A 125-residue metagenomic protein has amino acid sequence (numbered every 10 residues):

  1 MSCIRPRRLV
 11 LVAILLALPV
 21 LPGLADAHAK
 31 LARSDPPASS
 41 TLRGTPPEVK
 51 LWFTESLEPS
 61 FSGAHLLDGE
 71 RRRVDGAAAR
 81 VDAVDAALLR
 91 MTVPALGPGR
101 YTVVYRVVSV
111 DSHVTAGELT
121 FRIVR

Functional and structural regions predicted by a protein language model:
S2-L11: Bacterial N-terminal signal peptides that target proteins for export
V12-V20: Bacterial N-terminal signal peptides
P22-L24: N-terminal signal peptide c-region/cleavage motif recognized by signal peptidases
D26-T45: N-terminal edge beta-strand
E48-W52, V110-R125: Extended, polar beta-sheet/loop recognition surfaces of beta-rich domains that mediate binding to diverse ligands
K50, E55-A77: Short, surface-exposed alpha-helix to beta-strand junction/turn motifs within ectodomains of secreted and cell-envelope
A87-M91: Short strand-edge motifs at loop-to-beta-strand transitions and within beta-strands of extracellular beta-rich domains
T92, G97-R106: A glycine-anchored, Pro-Gly-centered beta-turn/N-cap motif
